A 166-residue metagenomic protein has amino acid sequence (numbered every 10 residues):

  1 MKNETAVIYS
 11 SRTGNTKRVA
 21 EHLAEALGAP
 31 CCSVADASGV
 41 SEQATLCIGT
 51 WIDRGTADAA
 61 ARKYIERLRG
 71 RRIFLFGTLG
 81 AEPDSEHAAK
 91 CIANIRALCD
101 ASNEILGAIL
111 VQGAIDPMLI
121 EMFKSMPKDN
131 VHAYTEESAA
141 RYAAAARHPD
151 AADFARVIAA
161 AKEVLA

Functional and structural regions predicted by a protein language model:
K2-A26: N-terminal beta1-alpha1 ligand-phosphate binding loop
N3-E4, A26-P30, T45, D53-A166: FMN-binding flavodoxin-like domain, especially the glycine-rich phosphate-binding loop
I8, V34, F76: The conserved SAM/SAH-binding core of class I Rossmann-like methyltransferase domains, concentrating on the hydrophobic
S11, I52-D53: Structured loop/turn residues at secondary-structure junctions
P30-E42: Short acidic low-complexity segments
G49: Short, charge-patterned binding micro-sites
